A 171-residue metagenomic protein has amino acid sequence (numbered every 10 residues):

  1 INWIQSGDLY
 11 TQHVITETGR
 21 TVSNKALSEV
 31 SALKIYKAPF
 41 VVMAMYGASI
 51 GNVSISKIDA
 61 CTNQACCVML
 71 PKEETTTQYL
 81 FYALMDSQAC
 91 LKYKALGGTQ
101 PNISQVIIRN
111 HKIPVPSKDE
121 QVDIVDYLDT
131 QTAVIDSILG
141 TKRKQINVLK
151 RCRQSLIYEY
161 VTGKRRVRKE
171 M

Functional and structural regions predicted by a protein language model:
I4: ATP-grasp fold ATP-binding core
G7-A38, K57: Sequence-specific dsDNA recognition surfaces
V41-V42: Generic structural signal for buried aliphatic residues
M45-Y46, A60-C67, G97-V122: A short glycine-rich beta-alpha junction/loop motif
A48-G51: Short, charged beta-turn/beta-strand-edge "cap" motif at the junction between a beta-strand and an adjacent loop
E74-Y79, V122: Short, conserved charged micro-motifs
L84-Q88, K92, D136: Short amphipathic alpha-helical signal-transduction/dimerization elements
P114-M171: Amphipathic alpha-helical coiled-coil/heptad-repeat segments
